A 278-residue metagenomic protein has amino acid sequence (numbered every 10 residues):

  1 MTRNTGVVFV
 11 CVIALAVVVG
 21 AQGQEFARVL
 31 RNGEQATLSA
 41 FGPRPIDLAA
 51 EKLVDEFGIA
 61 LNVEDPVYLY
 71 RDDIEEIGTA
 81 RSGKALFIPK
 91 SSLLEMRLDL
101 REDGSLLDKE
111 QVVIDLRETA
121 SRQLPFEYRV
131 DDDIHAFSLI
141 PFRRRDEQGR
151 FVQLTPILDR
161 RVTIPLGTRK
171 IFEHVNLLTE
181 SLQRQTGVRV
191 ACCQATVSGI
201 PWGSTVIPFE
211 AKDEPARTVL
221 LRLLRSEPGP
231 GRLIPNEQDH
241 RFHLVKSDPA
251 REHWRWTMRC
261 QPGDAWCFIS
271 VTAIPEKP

Functional and structural regions predicted by a protein language model:
T2-P278: N-terminal targeting/assembly segments of extracytoplasmic apparatus and virion spike/baseplate proteins
